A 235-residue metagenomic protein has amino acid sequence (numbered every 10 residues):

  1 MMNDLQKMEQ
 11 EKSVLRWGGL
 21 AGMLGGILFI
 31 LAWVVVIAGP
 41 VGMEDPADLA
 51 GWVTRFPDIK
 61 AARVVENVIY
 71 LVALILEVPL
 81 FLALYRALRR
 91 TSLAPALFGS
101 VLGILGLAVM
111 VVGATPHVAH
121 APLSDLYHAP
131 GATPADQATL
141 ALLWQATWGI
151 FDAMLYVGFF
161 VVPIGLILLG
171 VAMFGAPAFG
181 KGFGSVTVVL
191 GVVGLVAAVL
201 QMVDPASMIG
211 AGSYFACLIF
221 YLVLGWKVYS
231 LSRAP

Functional and structural regions predicted by a protein language model:
M2-P235: Hydrophobic, aromatic-enriched alpha-helical segments typical of multi-pass transmembrane helices
